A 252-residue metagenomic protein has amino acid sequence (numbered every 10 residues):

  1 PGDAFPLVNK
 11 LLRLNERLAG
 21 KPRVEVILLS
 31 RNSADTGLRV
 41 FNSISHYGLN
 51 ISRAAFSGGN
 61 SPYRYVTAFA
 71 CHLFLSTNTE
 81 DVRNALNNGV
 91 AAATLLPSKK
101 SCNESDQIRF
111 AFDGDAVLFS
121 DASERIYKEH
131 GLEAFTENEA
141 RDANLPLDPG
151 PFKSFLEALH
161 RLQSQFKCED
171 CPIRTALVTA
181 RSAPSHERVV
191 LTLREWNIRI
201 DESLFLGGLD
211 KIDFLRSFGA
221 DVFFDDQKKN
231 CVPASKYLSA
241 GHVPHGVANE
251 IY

Functional and structural regions predicted by a protein language model:
P1-N60, E104, D113-F205: Alpha-helical substrate-recognition element adjacent to the catalytic core
P22-V24, T36-R83, N88, A93-S101 (+4 more regions): A cross-kingdom feature marking solvent-exposed beta-strand/loop segments within repeated, beta-rich binding/scaffold
Q107: Conserved catalytic motifs of the protein kinase core domain
E129-T136, Y237-H245: A short alpha/beta connector and helix-capping loop motif
